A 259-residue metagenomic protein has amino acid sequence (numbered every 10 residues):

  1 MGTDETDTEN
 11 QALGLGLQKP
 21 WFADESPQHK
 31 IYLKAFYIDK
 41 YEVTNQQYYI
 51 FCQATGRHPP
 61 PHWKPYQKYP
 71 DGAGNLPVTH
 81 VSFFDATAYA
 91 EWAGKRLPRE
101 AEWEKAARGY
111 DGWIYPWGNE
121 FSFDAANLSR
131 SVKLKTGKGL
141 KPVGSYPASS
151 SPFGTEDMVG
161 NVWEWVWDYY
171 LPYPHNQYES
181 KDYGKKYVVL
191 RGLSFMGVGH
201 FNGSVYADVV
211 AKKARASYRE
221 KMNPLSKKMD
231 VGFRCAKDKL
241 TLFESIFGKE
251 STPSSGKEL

Functional and structural regions predicted by a protein language model:
M1-H58, F83-F84, D111, G118-E120 (+1 more regions): Short, compositionally biased
G2-E9, G14-P20, H58-S217, P224 (+1 more regions): Functional-site microenvironments in short loops/helix caps that host divalent-cation chemistry
K30-K34, G139, Y218-R219: Flexible glycine/proline-enriched surface loops and loop-helix/loop-strand junctions
F195, R219, D238-T241: General helical structural elements
